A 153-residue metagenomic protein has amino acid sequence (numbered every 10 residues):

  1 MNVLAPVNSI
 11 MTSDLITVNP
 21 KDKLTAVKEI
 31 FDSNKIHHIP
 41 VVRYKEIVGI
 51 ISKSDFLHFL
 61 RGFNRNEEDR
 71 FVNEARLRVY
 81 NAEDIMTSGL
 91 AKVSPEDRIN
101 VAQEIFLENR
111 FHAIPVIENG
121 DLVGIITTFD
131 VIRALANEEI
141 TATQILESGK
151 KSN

Functional and structural regions predicted by a protein language model:
M1-D14, S52-L90, R98-I99, Q103-L107 (+1 more regions): Tandem CBS (Bateman) regulatory domains
V18-K35, V41-R43, M86, K92-R110 (+2 more regions): The conserved cystathionine-beta-synthase
F31, I39-D55, F106, I114-D130: A glycine-centered beta-loop-beta connector
